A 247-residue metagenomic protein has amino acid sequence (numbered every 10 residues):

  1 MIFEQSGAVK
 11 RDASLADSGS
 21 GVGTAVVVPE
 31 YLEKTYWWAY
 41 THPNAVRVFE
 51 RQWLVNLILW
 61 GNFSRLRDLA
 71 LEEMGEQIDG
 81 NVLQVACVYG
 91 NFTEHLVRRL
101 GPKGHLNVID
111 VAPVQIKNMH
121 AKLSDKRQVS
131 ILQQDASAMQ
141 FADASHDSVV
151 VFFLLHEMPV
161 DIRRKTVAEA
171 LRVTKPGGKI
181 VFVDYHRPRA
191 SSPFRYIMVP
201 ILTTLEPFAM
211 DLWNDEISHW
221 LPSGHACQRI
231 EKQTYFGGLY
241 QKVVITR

Functional and structural regions predicted by a protein language model:
M1-R51: N-terminal, positively charged/glycine-rich alpha-helical extensions of SAM-dependent methyltransferases
W37, R164, V181-L239: C-terminal alpha-helical "lid/dimerization" subdomain adjacent to the S-adenosyl-L-methionine
I58-I78, H95: Conserved alpha-helix/loop element of class I SAM-dependent methyltransferases that forms part of the SAM/SAH-binding
D79, P102-K103, T174-K179: Short glycine-dipeptide loop
N81-A138: Class I SAM-dependent methyltransferase SAM/SAH-binding core
S137-V149: A short acidic, Gly/Pro-enriched loop at the edge of an enzyme's catalytic core that lines a small-molecule cofactor
D147-D161: A short SAM/SAH-binding and catalytic strip from SAM-dependent methyltransferases
R164-P176: A short glycine-rich, Lys/Arg-flanked "PGG" loop and its adjoining helix->strand segment in the class I
